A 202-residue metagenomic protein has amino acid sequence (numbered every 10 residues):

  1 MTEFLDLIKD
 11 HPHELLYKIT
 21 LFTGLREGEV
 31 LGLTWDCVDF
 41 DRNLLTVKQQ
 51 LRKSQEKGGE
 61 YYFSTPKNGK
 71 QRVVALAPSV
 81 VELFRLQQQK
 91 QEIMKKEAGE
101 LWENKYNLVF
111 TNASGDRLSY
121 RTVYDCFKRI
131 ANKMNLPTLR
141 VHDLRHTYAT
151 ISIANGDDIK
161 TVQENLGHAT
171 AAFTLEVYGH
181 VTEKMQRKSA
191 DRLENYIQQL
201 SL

Functional and structural regions predicted by a protein language model:
M1, K18-L51: Short, charged phosphate-coordinating catalytic segments
T2-H13, T23, V74, K90-E100 (+2 more regions): Short, basic (Lys/Arg/His-rich) helix/loop patches that form interaction surfaces in the mid-to-C-terminal regions
L33-D36, R121, T147, E176: Structural detector for helix-capping/boundary residues
C37-L44, T138, D157-G179: Short, polar N-cap/turn motifs at the start of nucleic acid-interacting alpha helices
R42, K53-Q71, P78-V80, R85-L86 (+3 more regions): C-terminal secondary-structure termini that scaffold catalytic or DNA-interacting sites
Q49-Q50, Q87-Q91, Q163, Q186: Glutamine-centric residue-chemistry signal
L51, V81, L166-R192: Catalytic-site neighborhood detector that most strongly recognizes the C-terminal catalytic loop/helix of tyrosine
